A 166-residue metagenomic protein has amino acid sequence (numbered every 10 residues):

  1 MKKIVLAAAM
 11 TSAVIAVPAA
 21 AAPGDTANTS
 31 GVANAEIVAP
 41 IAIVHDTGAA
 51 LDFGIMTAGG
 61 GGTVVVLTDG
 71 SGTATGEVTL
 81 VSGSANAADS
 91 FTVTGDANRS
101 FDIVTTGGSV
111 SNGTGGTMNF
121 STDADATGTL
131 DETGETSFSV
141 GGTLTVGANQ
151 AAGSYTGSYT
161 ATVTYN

Functional and structural regions predicted by a protein language model:
M1-A21: Gram-negative bacterial Sec-dependent N-terminal signal peptides
A7, G108, F138: Conserved functional hotspots that engage anionic ligands or polymers and/or phospholipid headgroups
A21-I103, L130-N166: N-terminal small/polar-rich segments of proteins
D96-N98, V110-G113: N-terminal segment of the canonical double-stranded RNA-binding domain
I103-V110: Short acidic, flexible loop segments centered on an aromatic residue
G113-A124: Short beta-strand and strand-turn-strand segments in soluble, beta-rich domains
A124-L130: Short amphipathic beta-strand and strand-loop transition segments with alternating hydrophobic
